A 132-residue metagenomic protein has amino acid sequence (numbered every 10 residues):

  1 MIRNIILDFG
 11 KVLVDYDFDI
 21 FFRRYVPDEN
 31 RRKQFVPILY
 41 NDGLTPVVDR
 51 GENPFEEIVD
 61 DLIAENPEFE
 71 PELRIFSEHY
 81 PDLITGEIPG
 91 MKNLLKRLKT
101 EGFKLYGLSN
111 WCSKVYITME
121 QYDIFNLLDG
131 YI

Functional and structural regions predicted by a protein language model:
I2-N93, T100, C112-V115: N-terminal helical cap/lid subdomain that shapes the substrate entry/recognition surface in HAD-like hydrolases
K96-E101, D123-L127: Short, conserved loop/helix-junction motifs that constitute active-site signature segments in enzyme catalytic cores
K104: Residues at the starts of beta-strands that form the adenosine-phosphate
S109: Short beta-strand/turn micro-motifs composed of small residues that flank or help shape donor/cofactor-binding pockets
S113-I132: Substrate-recognition "cap/lid" segment bordering the active-site pocket of phosphatases
